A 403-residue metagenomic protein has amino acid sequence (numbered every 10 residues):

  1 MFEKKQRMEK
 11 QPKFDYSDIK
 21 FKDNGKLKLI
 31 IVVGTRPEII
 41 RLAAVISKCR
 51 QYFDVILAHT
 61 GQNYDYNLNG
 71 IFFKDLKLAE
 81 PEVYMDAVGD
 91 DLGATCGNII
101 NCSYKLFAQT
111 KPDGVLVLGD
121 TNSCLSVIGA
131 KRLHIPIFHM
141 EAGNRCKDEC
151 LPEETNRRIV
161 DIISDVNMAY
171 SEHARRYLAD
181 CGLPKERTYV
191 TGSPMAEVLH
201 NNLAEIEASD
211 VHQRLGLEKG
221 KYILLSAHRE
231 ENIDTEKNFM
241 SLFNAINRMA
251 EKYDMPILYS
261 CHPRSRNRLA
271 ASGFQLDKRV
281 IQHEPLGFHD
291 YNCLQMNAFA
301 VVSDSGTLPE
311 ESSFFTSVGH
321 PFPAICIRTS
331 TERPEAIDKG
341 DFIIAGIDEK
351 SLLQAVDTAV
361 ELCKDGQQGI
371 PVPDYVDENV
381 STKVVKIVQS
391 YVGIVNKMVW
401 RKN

Functional and structural regions predicted by a protein language model:
F2-M255, S265-N403: Nucleotide-activated sugar donor-binding and catalytic core shared by glycosyltransferases and related lipid-linked
